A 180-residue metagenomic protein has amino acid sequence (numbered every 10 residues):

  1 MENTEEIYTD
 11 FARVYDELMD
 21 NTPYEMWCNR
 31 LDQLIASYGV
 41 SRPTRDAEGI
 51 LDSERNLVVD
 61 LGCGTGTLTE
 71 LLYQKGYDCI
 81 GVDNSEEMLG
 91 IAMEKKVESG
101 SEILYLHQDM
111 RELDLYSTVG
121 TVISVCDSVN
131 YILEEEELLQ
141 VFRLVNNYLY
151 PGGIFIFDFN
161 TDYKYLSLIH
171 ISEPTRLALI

Functional and structural regions predicted by a protein language model:
M1-S53: Conserved class I S-adenosyl-L-methionine
E54-G62: Conserved class I S-adenosyl-L-methionine
T67-E112: Class I SAM-dependent methyltransferase SAM/SAH-binding core
D114-T121: A short acidic, Gly/Pro-enriched loop at the edge of an enzyme's catalytic core that lines a small-molecule cofactor
L139-P151: A short glycine-rich, Lys/Arg-flanked "PGG" loop and its adjoining helix->strand segment in the class I
G152-F159: Conserved beta-strand signature within the Rossmann-like core of class I S-adenosyl-L-methionine
N160-Y165: Short "lid" loop at the C-terminus of a central beta-strand within the Rossmann-like core of SAM-dependent
I169-I180: Single conserved hydrophobic/aromatic residue that forms the stacking wall/gate of nucleotide- or nucleobase-binding
